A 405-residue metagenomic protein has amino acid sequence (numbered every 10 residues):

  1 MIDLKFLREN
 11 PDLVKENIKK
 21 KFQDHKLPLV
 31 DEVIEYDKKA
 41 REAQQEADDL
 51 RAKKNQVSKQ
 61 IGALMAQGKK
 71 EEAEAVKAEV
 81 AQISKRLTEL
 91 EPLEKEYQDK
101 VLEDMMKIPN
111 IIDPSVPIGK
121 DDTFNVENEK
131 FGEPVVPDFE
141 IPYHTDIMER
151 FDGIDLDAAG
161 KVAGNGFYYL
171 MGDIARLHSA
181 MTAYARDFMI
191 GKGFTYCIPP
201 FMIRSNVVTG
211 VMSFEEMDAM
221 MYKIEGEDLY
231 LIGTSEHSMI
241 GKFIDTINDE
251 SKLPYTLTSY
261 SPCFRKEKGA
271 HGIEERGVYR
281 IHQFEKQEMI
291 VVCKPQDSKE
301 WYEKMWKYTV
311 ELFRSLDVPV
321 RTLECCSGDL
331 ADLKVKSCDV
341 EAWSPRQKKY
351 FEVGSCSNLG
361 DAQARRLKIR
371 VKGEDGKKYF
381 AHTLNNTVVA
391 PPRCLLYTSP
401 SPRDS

Functional and structural regions predicted by a protein language model:
M1-P134: N-terminal alpha-helical targeting/anchoring segments
N110, P114-N125, F131, D138-A270: Active-site loop/lid in soluble adenylation, ligation, and acyl-transfer enzymes
R204-S205, E324-A331, C356-N358: Short, solvent-exposed loop/turn elements at beta->coil junctions and helix N-caps that rim active or binding pockets
V211-F214, G328-K348: Short glycine/threonine-rich loop-to-helix capping motif typified by GTGT followed within a few residues by an Asp-Pro
S298-V335: Extended C-terminal subregions enriched in glycine
K336, R346-R365, R370: A carboxyl-terminal module marker
N386-L396: Conserved phosphate/anionic-ligand binding catalytic regions in large, soluble enzymes, centered on
Y397-D404: Conserved small/polar residues in nucleotide/adenosyl-binding loops
